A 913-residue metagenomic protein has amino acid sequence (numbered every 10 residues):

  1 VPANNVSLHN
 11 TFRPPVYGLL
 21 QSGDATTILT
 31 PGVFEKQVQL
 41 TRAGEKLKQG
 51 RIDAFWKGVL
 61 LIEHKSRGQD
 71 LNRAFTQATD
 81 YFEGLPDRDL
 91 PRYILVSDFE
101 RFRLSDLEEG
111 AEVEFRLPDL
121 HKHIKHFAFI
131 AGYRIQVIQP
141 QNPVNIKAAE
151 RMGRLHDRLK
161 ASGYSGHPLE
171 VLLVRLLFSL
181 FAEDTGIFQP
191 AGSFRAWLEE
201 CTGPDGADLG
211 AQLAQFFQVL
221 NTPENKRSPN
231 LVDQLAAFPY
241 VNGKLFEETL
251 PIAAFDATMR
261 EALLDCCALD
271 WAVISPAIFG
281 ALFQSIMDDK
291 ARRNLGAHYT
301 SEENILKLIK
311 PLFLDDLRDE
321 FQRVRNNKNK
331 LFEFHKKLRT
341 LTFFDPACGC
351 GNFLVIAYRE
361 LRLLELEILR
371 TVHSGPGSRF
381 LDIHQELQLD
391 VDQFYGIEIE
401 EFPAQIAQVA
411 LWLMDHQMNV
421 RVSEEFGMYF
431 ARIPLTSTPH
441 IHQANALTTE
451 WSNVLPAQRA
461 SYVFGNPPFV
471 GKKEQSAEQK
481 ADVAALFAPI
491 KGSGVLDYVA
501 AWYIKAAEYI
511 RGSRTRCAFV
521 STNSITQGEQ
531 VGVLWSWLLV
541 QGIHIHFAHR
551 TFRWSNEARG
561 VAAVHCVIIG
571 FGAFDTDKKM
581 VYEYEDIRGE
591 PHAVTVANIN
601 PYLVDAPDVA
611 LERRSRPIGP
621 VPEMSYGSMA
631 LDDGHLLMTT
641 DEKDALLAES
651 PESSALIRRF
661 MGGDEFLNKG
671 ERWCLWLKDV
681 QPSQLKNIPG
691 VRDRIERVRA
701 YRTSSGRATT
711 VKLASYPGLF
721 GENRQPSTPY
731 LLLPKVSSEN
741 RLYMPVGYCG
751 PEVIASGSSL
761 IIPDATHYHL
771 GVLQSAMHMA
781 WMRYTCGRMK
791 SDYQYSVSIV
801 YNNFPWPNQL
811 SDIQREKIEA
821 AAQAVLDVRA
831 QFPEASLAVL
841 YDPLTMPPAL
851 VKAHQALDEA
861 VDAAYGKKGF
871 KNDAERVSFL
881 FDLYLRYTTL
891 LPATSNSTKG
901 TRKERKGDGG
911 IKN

Functional and structural regions predicted by a protein language model:
V1-F129, P140, V144, H156 (+3 more regions): Nucleic acid-processing catalytic cores of prokaryotic defense/repair systems
L47-K48, D89-L90, R101-P143, K147 (+20 more regions): Signature of N6-adenine DNA methyltransferases within the class I
H121-E360, Q393, I397-I406, A410 (+13 more regions): Preference for the N-terminal adenyl/adenosyl cofactor-binding alpha/beta module
G192-W197, E320-R339, L361-D392, D415-L435: Flexible phosphate/Mg2+-sensing switch loops adjacent to catalytic phosphate-binding sites
M287, A700-Y701, P726-Y743, A765-G787: Short Ser/Thr-interspersed hydrophobic loop/turn segments at strand-loop and sheet-helix junctions that line or gate
F313-D315, F344-P346, I397, A506-R511 (+7 more regions): Proline-centric
C348, H544, G690-V698, L713 (+1 more regions): Non-catalytic DNA-recognition/assembly elements of restriction-modification systems
D608-G757, D873-N913: Segments forming glycine/polar-rich beta-alpha architectures that bind adenosine-containing cofactors
